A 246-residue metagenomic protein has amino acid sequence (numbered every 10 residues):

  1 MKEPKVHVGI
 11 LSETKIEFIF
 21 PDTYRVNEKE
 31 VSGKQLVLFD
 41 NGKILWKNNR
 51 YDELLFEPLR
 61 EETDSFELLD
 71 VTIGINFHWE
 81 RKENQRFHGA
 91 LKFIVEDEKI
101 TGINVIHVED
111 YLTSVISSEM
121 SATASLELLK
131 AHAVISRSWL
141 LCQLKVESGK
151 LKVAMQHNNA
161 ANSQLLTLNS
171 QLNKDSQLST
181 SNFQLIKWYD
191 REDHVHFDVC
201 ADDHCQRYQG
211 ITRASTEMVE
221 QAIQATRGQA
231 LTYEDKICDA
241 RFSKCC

Functional and structural regions predicted by a protein language model:
M1-C246: Conserved, single-site charged/polar hotspot
